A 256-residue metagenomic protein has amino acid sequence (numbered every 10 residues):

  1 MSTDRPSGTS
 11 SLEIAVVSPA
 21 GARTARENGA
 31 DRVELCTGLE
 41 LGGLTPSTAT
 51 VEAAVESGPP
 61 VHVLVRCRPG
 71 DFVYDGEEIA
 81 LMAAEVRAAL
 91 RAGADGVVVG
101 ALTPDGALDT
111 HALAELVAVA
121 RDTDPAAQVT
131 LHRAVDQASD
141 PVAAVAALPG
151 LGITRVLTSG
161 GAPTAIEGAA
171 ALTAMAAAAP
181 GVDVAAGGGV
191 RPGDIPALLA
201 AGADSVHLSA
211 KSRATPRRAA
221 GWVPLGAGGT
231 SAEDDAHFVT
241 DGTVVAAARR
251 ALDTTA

Functional and structural regions predicted by a protein language model:
M1-A15, P19, V55-E56, A256: N-terminal amphipathic alpha-helix/helix-capping segment at the start of soluble metabolic enzymes
S10-V16, V33-L35, V61-V65, V97-V99 (+4 more regions): Hydrophobic faces of well-ordered beta-strands that scaffold small-molecule active sites in alpha/beta enzyme cores
L12, T24-D31, D253: A short, Lys/Arg-enriched amphipathic alpha-helix followed by its capping loop at the start of a domain
V17-N28, G70-A88, D136-L151, L172-A186 (+1 more regions): Catalytic cores of alpha/beta
A20, L39-H62, G76-L81, A101-D124 (+5 more regions): Active-site-adjacent beta->alpha loops and helix N-cap segments on the catalytic face of soluble alpha/beta enzymes
P69, A179-A256: C-terminal alpha-helical cap/extension of soluble enzyme domains
A84-A101: Ordered, amphipathic secondary-structure segments that act as subunit-interaction surfaces in large macromolecular
